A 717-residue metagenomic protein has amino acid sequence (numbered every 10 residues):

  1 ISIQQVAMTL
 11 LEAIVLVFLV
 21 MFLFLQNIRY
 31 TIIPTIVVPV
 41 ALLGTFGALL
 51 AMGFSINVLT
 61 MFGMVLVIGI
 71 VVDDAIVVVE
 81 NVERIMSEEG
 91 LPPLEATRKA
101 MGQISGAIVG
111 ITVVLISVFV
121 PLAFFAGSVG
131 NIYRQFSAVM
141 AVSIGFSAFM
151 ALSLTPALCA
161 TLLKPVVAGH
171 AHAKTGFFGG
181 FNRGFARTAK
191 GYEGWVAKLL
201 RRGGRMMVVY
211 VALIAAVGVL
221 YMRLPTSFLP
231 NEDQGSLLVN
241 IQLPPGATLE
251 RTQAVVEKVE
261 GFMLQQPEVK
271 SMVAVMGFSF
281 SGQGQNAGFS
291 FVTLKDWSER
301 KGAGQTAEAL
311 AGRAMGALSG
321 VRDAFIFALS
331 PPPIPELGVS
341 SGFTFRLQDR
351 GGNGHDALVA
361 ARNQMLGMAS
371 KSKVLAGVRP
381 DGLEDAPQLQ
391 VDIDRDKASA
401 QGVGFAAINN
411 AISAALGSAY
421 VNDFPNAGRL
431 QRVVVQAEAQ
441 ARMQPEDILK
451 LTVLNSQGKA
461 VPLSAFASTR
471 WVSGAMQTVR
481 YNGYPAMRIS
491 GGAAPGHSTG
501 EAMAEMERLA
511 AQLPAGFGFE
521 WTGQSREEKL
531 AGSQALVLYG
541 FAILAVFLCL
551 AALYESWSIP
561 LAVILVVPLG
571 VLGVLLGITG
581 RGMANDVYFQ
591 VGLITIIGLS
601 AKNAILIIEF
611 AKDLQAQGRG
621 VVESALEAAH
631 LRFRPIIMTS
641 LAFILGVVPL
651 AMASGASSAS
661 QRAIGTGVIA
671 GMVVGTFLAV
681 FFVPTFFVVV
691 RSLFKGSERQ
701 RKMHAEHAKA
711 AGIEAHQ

Functional and structural regions predicted by a protein language model:
I1-L19, Q103, A107, P121 (+8 more regions): Juxtamembrane "pre-transmembrane" interface segments
S2, V17, T35, P39 (+32 more regions): Residue-level signature of catalytic and energy-coupling elements of molecular machines, predominantly ATP/GTP-dependent
I3, V79, I85-G110, Y133 (+2 more regions): Helix-loop junctions and hydrophobic alpha-helical segments within the transmembrane domains of large membrane
V15-R84, F124, V142, M150 (+4 more regions): Hydrophobic transmembrane alpha-helices and their membrane-interface caps in long multi-pass transport proteins
F54, L122-I132, M207, V211-A247 (+4 more regions): Transmembrane helices with small-residue packing motifs
I68-V82, I104-F124, N131-F178, S290 (+5 more regions): Transmembrane alpha-helices and their membrane-interface boundaries in multi-pass membrane transporters and channels
I104, T175-P230, H630, A711-Q717: Signature of alpha-helical transmembrane segments and their immediate interfacial
M207, G218-V219, R223, L238 (+7 more regions): Surface-exposed amphipathic alpha-helical segments in non-transmembrane regions that serve as interaction surfaces
